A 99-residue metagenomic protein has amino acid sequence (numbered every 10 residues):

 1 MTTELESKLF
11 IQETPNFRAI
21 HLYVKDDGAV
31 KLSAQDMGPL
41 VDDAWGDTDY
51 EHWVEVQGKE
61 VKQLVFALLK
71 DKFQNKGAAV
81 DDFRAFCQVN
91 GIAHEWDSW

Functional and structural regions predicted by a protein language model:
T3-E4, F10-V30: Amphipathic, interaction-prone secondary-structure segments
L9-F10, K76: Extracellular glycan-interacting surfaces
M37-V41: Short, surface-exposed beta-strand-loop junctions and turns on beta-sheet-rich folds
D43-W99: Mixed-charge, Lys/Arg-enriched low-complexity segments
